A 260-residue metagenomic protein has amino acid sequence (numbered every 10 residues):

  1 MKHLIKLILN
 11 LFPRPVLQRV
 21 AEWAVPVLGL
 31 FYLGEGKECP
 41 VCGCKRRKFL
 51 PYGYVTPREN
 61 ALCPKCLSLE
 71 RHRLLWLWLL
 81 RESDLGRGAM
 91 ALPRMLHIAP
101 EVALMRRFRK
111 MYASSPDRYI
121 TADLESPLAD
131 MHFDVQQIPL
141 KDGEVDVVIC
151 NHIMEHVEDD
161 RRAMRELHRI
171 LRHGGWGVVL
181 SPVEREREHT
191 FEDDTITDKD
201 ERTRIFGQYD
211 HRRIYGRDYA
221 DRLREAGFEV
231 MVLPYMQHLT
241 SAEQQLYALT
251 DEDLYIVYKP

Functional and structural regions predicted by a protein language model:
K2-K6, V25-L33, E158-L167, R172 (+1 more regions): S-adenosyl-L-methionine-dependent methyltransferase catalytic module, highlighting the catalytic core
K2-P139, P234-P260: Conserved N-terminal segment of class I S-adenosyl-L-methionine
L92, V145-D146: Local beta-strand N-terminus motif with an aromatic residue
L128, P139-D142, V157-R161: Activation segment
I149: A conserved beta-strand element that flanks and buttresses the S-adenosyl-L-methionine
H152-H156: Short catalytic micro-motifs in class I SAM-dependent methyltransferases
